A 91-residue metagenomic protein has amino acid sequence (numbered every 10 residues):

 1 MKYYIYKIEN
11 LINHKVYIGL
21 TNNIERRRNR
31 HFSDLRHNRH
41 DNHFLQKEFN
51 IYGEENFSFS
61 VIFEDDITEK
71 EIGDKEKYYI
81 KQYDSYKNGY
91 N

Functional and structural regions predicted by a protein language model:
M1-N91: Structure-specific nucleic-acid interaction/processing domains
